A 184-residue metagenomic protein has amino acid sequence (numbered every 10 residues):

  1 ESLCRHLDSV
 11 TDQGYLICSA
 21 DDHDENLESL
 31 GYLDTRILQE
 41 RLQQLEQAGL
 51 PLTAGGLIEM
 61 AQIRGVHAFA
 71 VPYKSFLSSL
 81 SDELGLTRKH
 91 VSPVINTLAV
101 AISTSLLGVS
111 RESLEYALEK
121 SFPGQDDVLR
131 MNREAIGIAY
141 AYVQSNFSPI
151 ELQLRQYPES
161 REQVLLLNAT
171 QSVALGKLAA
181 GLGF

Functional and structural regions predicted by a protein language model:
E1-G183: Active-site cofactor/cluster-binding pocket
